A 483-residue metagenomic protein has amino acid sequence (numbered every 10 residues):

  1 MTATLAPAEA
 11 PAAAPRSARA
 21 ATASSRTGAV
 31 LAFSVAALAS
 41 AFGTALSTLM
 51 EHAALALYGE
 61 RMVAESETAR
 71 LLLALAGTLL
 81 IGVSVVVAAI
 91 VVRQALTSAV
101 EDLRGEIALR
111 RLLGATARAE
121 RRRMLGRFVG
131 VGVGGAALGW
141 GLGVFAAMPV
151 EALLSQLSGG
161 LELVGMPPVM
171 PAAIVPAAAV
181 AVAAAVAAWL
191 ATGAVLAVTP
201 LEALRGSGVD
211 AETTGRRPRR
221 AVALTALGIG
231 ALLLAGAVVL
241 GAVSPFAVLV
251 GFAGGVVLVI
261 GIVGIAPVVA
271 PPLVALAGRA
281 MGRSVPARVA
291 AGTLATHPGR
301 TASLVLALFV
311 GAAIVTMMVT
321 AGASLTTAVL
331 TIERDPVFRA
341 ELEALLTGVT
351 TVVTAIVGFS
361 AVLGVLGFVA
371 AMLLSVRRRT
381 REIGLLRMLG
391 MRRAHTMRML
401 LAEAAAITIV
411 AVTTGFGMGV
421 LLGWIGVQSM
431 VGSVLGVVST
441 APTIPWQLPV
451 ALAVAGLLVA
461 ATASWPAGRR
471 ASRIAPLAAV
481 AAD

Functional and structural regions predicted by a protein language model:
M1-M50, L72-L75, I81, A88 (+2 more regions): Alpha-helical transmembrane segments, especially those used as permease/efflux helices and single-pass anchors
T2-A8, A12, R16, V198-T213 (+1 more regions): Short cytosolic juxtamembrane segments of multi-pass membrane proteins
T27-A54, L71-G105, V129-L138, L142-G143 (+8 more regions): Hydrophobic alpha-helical transmembrane segments of multi-pass inner-membrane transport and secretion
F42-A76, T97, E151-Q156, A242-G251 (+6 more regions): Alpha-helical transmembrane segments
T44-L55, L96, G130-G159, A173-A197 (+4 more regions): Small-residue-rich transmembrane alpha-helices
E51, G59-S207, E212: Membrane-anchoring hydrophobic segments
A64-V86, L157-A187, D210-L227, A340-A355 (+2 more regions): Conserved transmembrane alpha-helices of multi-pass membrane proteins, especially helix-helix packing segments enriched
